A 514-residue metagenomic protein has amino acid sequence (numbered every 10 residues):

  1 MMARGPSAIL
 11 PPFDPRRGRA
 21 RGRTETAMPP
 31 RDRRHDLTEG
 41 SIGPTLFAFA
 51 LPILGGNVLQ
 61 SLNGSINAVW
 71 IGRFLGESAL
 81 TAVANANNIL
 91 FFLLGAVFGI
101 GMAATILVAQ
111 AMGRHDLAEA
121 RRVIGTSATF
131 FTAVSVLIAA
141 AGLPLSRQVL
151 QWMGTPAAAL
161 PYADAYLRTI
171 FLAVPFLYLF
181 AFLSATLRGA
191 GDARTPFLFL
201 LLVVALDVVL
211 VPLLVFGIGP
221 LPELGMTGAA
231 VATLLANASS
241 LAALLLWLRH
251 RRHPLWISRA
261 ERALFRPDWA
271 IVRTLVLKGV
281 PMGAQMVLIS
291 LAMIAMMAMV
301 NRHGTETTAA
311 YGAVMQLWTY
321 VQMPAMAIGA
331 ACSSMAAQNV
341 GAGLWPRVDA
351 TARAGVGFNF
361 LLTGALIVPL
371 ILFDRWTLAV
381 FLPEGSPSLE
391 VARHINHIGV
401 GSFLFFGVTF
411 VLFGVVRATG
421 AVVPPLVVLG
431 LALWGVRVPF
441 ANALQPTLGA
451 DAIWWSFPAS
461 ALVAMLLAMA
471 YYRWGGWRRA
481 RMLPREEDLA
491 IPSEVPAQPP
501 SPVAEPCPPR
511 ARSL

Functional and structural regions predicted by a protein language model:
M2-A50, V108-P175, L221-V280, A336-S402 (+1 more regions): Short alpha-helical transmembrane segments in multi-pass integral membrane proteins
L37-L75, N88-L107, T132-A139, V174 (+3 more regions): N-terminal transmembrane alpha-helices
A48-N67, T169, F180, A236-S240 (+3 more regions): Transmembrane helical elements of multi-pass membrane transporters/channels
G55, N67-I71, V83, V108-G113 (+21 more regions): Hydrophobic/aromatic residues within transmembrane alpha-helices of membrane transport systems, especially the TMDs
L62-T81, L150-A157, L213-L224, G283 (+4 more regions): Helix-terminus/linker motif at the lipid-water interface of multi-pass membrane proteins
L80-A140, L177-P196, A310-D374, F406-V428: Small-residue-rich hydrophobic transmembrane alpha-helices
G101, I170-R188, P196-V204, A229-L244 (+6 more regions): Short runs within selected transmembrane alpha-helices of multi-pass transporters and secretion channels
G142, A185, V211, V215 (+8 more regions): Structural signal for membrane-spanning alpha-helices in multi-pass inner-membrane proteins, emphasizing helix cores
